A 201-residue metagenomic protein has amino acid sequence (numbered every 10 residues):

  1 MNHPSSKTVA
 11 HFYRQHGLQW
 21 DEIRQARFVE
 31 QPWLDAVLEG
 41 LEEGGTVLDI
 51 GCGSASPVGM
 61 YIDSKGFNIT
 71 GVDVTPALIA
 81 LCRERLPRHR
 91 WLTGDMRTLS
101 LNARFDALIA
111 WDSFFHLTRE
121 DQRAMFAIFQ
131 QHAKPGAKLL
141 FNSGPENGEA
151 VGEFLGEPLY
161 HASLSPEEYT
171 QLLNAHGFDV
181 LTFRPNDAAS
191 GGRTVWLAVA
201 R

Functional and structural regions predicted by a protein language model:
M1-E42, N147: Conserved class I S-adenosyl-L-methionine
L48, G53-T98: Class I SAM-dependent methyltransferase SAM/SAH-binding core
I109-A110: A conserved beta-strand element that flanks and buttresses the S-adenosyl-L-methionine
R123-P135: A short glycine-rich, Lys/Arg-flanked "PGG" loop and its adjoining helix->strand segment in the class I
G136-S143: Conserved beta-strand signature within the Rossmann-like core of class I S-adenosyl-L-methionine
G144-E149, D187: Short "lid" loop at the C-terminus of a central beta-strand within the Rossmann-like core of SAM-dependent
G152-E167: Acceptor-substrate binding/catalytic loop of class I
P185-R201: Core SAM-dependent methyltransferase catalytic element
